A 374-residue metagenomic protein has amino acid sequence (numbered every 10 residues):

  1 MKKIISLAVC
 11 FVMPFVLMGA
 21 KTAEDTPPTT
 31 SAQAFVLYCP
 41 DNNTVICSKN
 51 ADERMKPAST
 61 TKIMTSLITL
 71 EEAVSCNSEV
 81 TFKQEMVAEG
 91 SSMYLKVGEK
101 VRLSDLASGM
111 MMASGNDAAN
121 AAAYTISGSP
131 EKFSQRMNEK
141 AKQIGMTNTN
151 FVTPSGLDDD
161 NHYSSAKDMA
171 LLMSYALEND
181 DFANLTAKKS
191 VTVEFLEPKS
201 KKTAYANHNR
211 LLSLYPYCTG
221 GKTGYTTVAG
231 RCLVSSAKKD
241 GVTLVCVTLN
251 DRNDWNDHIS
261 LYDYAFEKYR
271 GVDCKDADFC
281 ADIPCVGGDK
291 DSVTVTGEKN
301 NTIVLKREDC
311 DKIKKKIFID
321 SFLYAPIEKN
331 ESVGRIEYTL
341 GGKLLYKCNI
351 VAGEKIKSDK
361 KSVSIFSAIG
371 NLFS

Functional and structural regions predicted by a protein language model:
M1-I4, P57, L103, S362: Structural motif marking the loop-to-transmembrane transition
K2-T22: Sec-dependent N-terminal signal peptides of Gram-positive bacterial secreted proteins and lipoproteins
K3-I4, I63, K239: Hydrophobic alpha-helical segments, especially transmembrane helices and their immediate juxtamembrane helical caps
A8, T44-V45, E53-K56, M64 (+11 more regions): A broad, structure-centric signal for solvent-exposed, well-ordered loop/edge residues that line or flank functional
F15-V16, S75, E197, D276: Residues in and immediately flanking transmembrane alpha helices
G19-D180, N184: Active-site-adjacent loops and short helices of periplasmic peptidoglycan-processing enzymes
M146-T147, N161-Y163, K167-S374: Domain-terminus/edge residues, biased toward the C-terminal soluble/receptor-binding domains of extracytoplasmic
